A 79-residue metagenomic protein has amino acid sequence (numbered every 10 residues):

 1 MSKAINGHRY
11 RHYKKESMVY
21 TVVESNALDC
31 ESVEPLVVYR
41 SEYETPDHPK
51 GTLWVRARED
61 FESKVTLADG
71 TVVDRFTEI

Functional and structural regions predicted by a protein language model:
M1-K3, D29, G51, T66: Alpha-helical interaction segments
S2-K14: Short coil-to-beta transition motif at edge beta-strands of beta-rich domains
N6, M18, P35: Residues that flank catalytic or metal-binding motifs in active/ligand-binding sites
S17-A27: Short beta-strand-centered aromatic/proline hotspots
N26-R58: Basic/aromatic-rich interaction segments and small domains that mediate binding to polyanionic partners
D47-I79: Intrinsically disordered, low-complexity, charged/polar segments
